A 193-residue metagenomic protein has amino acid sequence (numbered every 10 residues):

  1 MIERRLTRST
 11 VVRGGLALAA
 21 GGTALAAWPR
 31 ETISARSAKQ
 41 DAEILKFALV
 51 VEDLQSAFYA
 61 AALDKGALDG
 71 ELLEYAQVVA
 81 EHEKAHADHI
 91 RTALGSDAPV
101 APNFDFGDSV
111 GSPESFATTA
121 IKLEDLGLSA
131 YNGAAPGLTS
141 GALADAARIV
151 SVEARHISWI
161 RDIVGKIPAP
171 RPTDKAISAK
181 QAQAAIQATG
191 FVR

Functional and structural regions predicted by a protein language model:
I2-L6, R13-R193: All-alpha RGS (Regulator of G-protein Signaling) helical domain and cognate RGS-like helical scaffolds
